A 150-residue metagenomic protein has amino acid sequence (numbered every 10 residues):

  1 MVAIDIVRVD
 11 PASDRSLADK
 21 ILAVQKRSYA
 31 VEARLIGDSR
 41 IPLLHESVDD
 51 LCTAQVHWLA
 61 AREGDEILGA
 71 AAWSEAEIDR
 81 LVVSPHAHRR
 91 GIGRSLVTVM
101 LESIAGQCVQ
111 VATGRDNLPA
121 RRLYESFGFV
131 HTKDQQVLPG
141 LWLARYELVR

Functional and structural regions predicted by a protein language model:
A12-A18, L22-L51, V56: Conserved GNAT-fold acetyl-CoA-binding loop/helix
A60, D65-V82: Conserved beta-strand in the GNAT
A61, A87, G91-M100: Conserved acetyl-CoA pyrophosphate-binding loop and the N-cap/start of the following alpha-helix in GNAT-like
S84-H86, R90, R115-D116: Active-site acidic-Proline motif in GNAT/NAT acetyltransferases
R94-S95, D116-K133, L138-W142: Conserved active-site alpha-helix within GNAT-family acetyltransferase domains
S103-D116: Conserved GNAT acetyl-CoA-binding A-motif
A144-R150: Terminal substrate-recognition subdomain of acyl/acetyltransferases
